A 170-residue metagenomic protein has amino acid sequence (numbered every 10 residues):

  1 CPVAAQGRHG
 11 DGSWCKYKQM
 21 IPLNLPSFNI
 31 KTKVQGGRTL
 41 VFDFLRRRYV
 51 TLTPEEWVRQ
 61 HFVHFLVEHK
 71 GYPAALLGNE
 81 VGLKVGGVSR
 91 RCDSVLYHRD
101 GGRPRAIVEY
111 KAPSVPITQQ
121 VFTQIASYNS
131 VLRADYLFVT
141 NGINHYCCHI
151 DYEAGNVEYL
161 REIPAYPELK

Functional and structural regions predicted by a protein language model:
C1-V3, R38: Hydrophobic alpha-helical context, especially transmembrane and signal-peptide helices
V3-A5, D11: Acidic, Ala/Val/Gly-enriched low-complexity intrinsically disordered segments
M20-Y136, I143-K170: A short, conserved, highly charged catalytic patch centered on acidic carboxylates
